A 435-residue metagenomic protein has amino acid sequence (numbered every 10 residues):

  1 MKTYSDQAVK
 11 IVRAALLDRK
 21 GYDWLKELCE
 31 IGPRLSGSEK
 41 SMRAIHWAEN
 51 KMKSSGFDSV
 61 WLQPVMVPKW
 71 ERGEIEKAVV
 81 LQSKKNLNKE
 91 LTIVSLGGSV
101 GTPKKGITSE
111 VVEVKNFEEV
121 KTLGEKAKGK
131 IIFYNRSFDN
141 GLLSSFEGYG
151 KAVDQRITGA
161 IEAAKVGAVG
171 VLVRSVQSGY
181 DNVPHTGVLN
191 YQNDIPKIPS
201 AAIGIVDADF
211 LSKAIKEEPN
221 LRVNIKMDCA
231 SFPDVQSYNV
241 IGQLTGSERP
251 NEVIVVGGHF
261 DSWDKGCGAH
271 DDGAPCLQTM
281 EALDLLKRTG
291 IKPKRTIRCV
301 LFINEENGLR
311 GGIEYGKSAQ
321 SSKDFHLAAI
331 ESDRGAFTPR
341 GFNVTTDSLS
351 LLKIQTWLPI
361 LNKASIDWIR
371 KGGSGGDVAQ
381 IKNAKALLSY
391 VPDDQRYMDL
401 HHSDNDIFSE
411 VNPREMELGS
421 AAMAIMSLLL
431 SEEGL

Functional and structural regions predicted by a protein language model:
T3-E39, V65, V183-V188, D261 (+2 more regions): N-terminal capping segment at the start of a domain
S5-Q7, L81-K84, I93-E125, L189-A269 (+1 more regions): Soluble metallo-hydrolase cores and metallopeptidase-like ectodomains found primarily in the secretory/periplasmic
A8-L16, E30-E39, E76, G98 (+8 more regions): Second-shell loop/turn segments in exported
D18, K26-I131, N135-L143: Noncatalytic luminal/extracellular "stalk/propeptide" segments of secretory-pathway proteins
W24-C29, W61-L62, E113, I131-N135 (+11 more regions): Structural recognition of the beta-strand scaffold that forms the well-ordered cores of secreted hydrolase catalytic
N116-S178: A conserved hydrophobic secondary-structure block that centers on an alpha-helix together with its immediately flanking
A164, R174-S175, N193, V235 (+1 more regions): Active-site-adjacent substrate-binding region of metalloamidase/peptidase-like peptide-processing proteins
G179, Q236-N239, S262-I354: Acidic/histidine-rich catalytic neighborhood of metal-dependent amide-processing enzymes
